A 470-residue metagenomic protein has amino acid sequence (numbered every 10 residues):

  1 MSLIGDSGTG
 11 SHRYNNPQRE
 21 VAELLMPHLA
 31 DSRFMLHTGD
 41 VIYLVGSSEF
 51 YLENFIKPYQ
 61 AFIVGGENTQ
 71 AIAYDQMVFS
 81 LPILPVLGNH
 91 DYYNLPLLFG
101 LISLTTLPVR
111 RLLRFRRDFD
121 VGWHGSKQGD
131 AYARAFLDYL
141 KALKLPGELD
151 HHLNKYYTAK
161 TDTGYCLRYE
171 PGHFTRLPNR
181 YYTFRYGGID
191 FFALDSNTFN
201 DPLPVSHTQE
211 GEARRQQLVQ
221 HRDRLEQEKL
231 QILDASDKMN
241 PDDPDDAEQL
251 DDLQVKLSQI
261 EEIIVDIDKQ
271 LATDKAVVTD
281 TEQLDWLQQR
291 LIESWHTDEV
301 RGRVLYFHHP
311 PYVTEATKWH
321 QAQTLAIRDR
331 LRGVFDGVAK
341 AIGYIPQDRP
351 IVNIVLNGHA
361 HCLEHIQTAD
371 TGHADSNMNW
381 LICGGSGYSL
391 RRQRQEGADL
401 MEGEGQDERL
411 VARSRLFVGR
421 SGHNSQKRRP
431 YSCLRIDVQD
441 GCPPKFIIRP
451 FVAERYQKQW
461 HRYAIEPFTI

Functional and structural regions predicted by a protein language model:
M1-R13, Q18-H37, L84-P85, D91-N94 (+5 more regions): Metal-dependent phosphoesterase/phosphodiesterase active-site architecture
E20-P27, R33-Y43, F50-I63: General structural concept
V64-D75: Surface-exposed patches in mature extracellular/periplasmic domains of secreted proteins
L98-L101: Kelch-like beta-propeller repeat domains
A322-Q323: Preference for well-ordered, secondary-structure-rich cores of eukaryotic proteins
A326: Acidic, glycine-rich low-complexity segments
